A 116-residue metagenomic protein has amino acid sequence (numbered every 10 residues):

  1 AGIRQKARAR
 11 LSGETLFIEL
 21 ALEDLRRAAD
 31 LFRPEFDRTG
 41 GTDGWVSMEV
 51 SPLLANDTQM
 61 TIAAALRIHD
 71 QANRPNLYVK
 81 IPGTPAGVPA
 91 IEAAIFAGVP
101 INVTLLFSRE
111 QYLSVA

Functional and structural regions predicted by a protein language model:
G2-A90: Active-site beta->alpha loop and helix N-cap motifs at the rims of alpha/beta catalytic domains
K6, D24, A94, L106-R109: Functionally constrained cores in energy, signaling, and assembly domains
I62-A64, A93-I95, V115: Generic preference for flexible, low-structure residues
A90-I101: Glycine-enriched alpha-helix->loop->beta-strand junction motifs that scaffold or abut catalytic
V99-A116: Catalytic alpha/beta core domains of metabolic enzymes, predominantly
